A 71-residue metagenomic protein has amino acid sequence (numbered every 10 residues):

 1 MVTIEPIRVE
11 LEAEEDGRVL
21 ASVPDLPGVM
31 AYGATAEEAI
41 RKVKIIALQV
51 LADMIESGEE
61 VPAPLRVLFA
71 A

Functional and structural regions predicted by a protein language model:
M1-R8, E37, R41-A71: Short, charged, surface-exposed hinge/linker loops at domain edges that act as mobile lids or interdomain connectors
E5-I7, D25-G28: Short amphipathic alpha-helical segments
E10-L11, A34: A ubiquitous short alpha-helical element
L11-P24: Short aromatic-glycine-(Arg/Gly/Cys) micro-motifs in beta-strand/loop hairpins
P27-E38: A short, exposed loop/beta-hairpin motif centered on an aromatic-Gly-Thr core
